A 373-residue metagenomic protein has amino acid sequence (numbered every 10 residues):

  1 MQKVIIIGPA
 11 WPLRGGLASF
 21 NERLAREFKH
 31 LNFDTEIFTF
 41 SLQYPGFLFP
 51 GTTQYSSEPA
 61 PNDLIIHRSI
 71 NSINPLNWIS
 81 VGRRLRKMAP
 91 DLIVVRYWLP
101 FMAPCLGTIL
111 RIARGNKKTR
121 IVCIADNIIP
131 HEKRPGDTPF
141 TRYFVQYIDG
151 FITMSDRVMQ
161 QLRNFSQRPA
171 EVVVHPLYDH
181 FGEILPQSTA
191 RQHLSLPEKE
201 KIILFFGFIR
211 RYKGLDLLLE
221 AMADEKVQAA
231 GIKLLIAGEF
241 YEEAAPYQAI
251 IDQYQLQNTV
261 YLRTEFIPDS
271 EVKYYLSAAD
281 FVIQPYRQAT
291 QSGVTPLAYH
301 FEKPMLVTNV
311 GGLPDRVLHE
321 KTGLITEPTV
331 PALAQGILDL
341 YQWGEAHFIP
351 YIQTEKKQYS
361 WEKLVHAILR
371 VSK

Functional and structural regions predicted by a protein language model:
G8-R14, R26-K87, V158, R163 (+1 more regions): N-terminal strand-loop element at the rim of the active site of nucleotide-sugar-dependent glycosyltransferases
F40-Y44, F206, G231-Q248, E265: Glycosyltransferase donor-sugar binding loop
Q146-Q187, R370: Donor nucleotide-sugar binding/catalytic pocket of nucleotide-sugar-dependent glycosyltransferases
P197-K213, L219-M222, L235: Conserved donor-binding/catalytic core segment of Leloir-type glycosyltransferases
A245-K273: Nucleotide-activated donor-binding/catalytic signature segment of Leloir-type glycosyltransferases, i.e., the conserved
Y274-T290, K303: Acidic donor-binding loop of glycosyltransferase active sites
A298-Y299, P304-V307, V317: Short hydrophobic beta-strand element within catalytic cores of glycosyltransferases and related nucleotide-activated
H319-E320, L324-V330, I337-E345: Conserved acidic donor-binding segment of nucleotide-sugar-dependent glycosyltransferases
